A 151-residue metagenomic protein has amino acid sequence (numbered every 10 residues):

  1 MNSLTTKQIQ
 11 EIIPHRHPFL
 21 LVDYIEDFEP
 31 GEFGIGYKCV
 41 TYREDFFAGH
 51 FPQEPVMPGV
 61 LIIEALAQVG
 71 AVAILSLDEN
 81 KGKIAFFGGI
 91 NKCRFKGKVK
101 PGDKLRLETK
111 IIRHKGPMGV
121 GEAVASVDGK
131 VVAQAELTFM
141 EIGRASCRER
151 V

Functional and structural regions predicted by a protein language model:
N2-S3, G70-R106, V132-M140: Hydrophobic beta-strand-centered segment that forms part of the acyl-chain substrate-binding groove
T6-R16: Short aromatic-glycine motifs in intrinsically disordered, low-complexity regions
Q10, Q53, F95-G97: Beta-strand-rich interaction surfaces with strong enrichment in secreted/lumenal proteins
H17-M57, I62: Catalytic strand-loop segment that frames the active site of acyl-thioester-processing enzymes
F19-L21, L105, G119: Hydrophobic core residues within well-ordered beta-strands of beta-rich domains
D23-E26, N91, K96, K110-I112: Conserved positions in beta-strands of structured domains
I25, M57-N80: Active-site helix/loop of acyl-thioester processing domains in fatty-acid/polyketide metabolism, spanning hotdog-fold
K100-D103, K110-R148: HotDog/MaoC-like acyl-thioester-processing domains
